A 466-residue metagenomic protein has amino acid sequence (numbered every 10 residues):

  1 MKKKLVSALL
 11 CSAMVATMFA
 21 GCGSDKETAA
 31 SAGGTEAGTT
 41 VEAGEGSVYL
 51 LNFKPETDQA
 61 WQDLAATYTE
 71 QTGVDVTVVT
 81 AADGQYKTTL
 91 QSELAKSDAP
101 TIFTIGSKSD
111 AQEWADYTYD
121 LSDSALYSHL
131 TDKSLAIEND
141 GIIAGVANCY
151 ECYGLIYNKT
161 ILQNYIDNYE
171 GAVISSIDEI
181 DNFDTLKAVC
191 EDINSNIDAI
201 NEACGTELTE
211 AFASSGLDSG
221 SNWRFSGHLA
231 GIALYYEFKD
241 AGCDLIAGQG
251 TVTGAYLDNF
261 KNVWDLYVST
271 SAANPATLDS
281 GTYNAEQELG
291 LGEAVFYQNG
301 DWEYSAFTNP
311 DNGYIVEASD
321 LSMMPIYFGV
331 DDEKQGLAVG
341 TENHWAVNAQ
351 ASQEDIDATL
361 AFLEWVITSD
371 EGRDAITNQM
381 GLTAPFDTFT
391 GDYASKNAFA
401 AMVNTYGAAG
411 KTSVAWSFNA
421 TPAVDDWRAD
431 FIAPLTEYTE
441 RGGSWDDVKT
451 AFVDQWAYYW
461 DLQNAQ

Functional and structural regions predicted by a protein language model:
K4-A8, C22-D110, L126, Y169 (+5 more regions): Conserved N-terminal structural module of periplasmic/extracytoplasmic solute-binding proteins
T17-G21: C-terminal motif of bacterial Sec signal peptides marking the signal peptidase cleavage site
A37-G38, G106-Q163, E202-E207, A318-Y327: Hinge/lid segment of periplasmic solute-binding proteins
T80-T89, D181-L186, T277-L291: Short helix-initiation/N-cap motifs at beta->coil->alpha
I142-N148, Y153, D184-G248, A294: Extracytoplasmic/periplasmic solute-binding protein
C190, Y236, D240-D279: Glycine-centered hinge/linker elements that transmit conformational signals in sensory and ligand-binding systems
N312-G381: Extracytoplasmic/periplasmic substrate-recognition and gating elements
D370-D374, A384-A394, A409-Q466: Conserved C-terminal helix/tail region of periplasmic/extracytoplasmic solute-binding proteins
